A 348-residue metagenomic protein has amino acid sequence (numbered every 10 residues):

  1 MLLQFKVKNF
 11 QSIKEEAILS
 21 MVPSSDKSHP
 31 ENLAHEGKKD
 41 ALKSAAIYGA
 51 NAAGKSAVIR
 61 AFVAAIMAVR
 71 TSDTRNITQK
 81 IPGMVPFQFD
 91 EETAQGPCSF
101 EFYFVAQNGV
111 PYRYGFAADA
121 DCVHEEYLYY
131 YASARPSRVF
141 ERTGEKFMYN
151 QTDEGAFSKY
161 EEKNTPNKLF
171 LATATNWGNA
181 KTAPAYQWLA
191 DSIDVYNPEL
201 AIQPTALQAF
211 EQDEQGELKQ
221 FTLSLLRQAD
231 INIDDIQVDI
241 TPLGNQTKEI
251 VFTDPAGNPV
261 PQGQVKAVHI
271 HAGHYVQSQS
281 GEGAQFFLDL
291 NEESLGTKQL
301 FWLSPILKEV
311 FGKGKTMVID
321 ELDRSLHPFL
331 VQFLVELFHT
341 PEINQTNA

Functional and structural regions predicted by a protein language model:
M1-K38, K43-I66, R70, Q277-A348: Switch/communication elements of ASCE P-loop NTPase nucleotide-binding domains
Q4, I18, S99-Y103, R113-G115 (+1 more regions): Beta-strand secondary-structure signal
V7, F102-N108, Y130, H274-G281: Short acidic, glycine-rich loop/turn motifs
I13-E15, N108-Y112, C122, A134-P136 (+1 more regions): Short acidic/polar mixed-charge low-complexity motifs
K38-D40, A45-A46, A50, I59-Y114 (+1 more regions): Conserved P-loop NTP-binding catalytic core
M84-E91, D239-D254: Beta-rich nucleic-acid/ligand-interaction surfaces
R113-K248: Electropositive, glycine-dotted interaction segments that contact anionic polymers or phosphate-rich ligands
P259-Q262, K266-G281: Pre-Walker A segment
